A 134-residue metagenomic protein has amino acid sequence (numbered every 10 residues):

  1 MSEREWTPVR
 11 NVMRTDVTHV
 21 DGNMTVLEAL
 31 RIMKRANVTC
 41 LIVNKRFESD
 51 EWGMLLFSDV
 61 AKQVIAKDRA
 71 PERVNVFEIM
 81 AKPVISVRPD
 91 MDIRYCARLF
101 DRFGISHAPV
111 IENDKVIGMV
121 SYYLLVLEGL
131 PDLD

Functional and structural regions predicted by a protein language model:
M1-D134: Tandem CBS (Cystathionine beta-synthase) repeat/Bateman regulatory domains
